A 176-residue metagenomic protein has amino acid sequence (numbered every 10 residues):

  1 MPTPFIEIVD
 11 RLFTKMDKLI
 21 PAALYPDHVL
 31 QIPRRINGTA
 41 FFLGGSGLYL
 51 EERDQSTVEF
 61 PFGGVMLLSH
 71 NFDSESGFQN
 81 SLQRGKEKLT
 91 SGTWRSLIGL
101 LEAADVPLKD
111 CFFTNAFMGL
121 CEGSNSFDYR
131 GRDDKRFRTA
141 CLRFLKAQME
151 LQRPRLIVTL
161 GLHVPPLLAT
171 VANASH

Functional and structural regions predicted by a protein language model:
P2-S175: A polyanion-binding, active-site-adjacent surface
